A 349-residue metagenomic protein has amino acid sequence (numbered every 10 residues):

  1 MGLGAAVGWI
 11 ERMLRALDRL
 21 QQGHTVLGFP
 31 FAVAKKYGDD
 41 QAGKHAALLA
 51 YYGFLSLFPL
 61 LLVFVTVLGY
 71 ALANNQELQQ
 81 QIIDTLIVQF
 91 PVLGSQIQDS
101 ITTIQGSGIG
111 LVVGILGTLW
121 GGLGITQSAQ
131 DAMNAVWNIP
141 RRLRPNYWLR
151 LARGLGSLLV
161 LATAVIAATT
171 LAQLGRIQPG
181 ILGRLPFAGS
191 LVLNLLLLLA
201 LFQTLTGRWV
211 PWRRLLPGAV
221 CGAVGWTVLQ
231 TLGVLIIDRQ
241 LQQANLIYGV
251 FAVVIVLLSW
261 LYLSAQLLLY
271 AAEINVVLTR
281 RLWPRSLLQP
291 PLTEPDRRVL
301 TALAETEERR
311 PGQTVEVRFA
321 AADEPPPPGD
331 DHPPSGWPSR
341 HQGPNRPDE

Functional and structural regions predicted by a protein language model:
M1-E349: Membrane-embedded alpha-helices and immediately adjacent juxtamembrane helical segments in alpha-helical membrane
